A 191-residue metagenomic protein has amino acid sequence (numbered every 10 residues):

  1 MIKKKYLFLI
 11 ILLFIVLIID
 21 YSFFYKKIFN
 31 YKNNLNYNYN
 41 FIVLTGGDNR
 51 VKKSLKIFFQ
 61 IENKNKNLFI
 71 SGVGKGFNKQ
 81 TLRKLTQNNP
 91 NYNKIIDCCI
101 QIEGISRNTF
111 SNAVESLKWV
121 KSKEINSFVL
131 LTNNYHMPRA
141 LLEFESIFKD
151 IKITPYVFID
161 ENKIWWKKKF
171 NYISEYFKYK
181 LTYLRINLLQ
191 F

Functional and structural regions predicted by a protein language model:
M1-K5: Positively charged n-region of N-terminal signal peptides that target proteins for export
Y6-S22: Hydrophobic membrane-insertion alpha-helices, especially the h-region of bacterial N-terminal signal peptides
I10, Y25, F29, K180-Y183 (+1 more regions): Generic alpha-helical secondary structure signal
S22-Y172: A structural signal for short, hydrophobic/glycine-enriched beta-strand patches
W165-F191: A transmembrane-helix-recognition feature enriched in membrane-embedded lipid enzymes and envelope glyco-/phospholipid
